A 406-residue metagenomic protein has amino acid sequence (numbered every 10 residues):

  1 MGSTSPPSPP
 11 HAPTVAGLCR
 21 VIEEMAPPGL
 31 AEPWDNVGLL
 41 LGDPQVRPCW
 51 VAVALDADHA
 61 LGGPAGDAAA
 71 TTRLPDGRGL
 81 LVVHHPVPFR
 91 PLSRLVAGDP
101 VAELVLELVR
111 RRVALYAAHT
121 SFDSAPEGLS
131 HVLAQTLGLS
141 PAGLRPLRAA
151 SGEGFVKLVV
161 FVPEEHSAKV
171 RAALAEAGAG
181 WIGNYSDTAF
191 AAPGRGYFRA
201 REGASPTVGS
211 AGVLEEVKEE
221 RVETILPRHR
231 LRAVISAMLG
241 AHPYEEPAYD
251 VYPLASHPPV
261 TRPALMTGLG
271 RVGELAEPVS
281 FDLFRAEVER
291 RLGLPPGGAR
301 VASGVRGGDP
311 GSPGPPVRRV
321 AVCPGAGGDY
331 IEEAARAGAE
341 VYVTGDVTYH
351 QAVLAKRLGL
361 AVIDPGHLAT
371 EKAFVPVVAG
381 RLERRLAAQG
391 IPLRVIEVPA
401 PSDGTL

Functional and structural regions predicted by a protein language model:
M1-L406: Hydrophobic structural segments
